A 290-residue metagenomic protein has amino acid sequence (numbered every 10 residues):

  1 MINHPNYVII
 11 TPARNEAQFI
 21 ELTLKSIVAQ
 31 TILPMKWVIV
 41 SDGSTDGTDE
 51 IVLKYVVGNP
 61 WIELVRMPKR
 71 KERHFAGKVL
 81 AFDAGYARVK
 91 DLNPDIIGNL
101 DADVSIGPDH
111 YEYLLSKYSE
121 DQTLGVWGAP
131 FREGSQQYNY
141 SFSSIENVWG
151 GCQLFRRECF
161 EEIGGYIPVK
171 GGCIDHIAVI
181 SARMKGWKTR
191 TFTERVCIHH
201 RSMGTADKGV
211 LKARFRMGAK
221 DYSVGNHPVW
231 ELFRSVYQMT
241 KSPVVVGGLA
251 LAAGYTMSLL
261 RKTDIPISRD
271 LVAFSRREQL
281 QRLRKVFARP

Functional and structural regions predicted by a protein language model:
K25-P34: Short, acidic, metal-binding catalytic loop of nucleotide-sugar glycosyltransferases
P34-G43, V65-M67: Short beta-strand/loop segment that forms part of the nucleotide-sugar
S41-E50, V104: A conserved acidic beta->alpha catalytic loop
E50-L80, A84-L92: Conserved donor nucleotide-binding strand/loop of the catalytic core
G85, N93-S105: Short beta-strand-to-loop acidic/aromatic patch adjacent to the donor-nucleotide binding site
D95, S105-Y140: Conserved donor NDP-sugar-binding/catalytic core segment of glycosyltransferases
W149-G164: Conserved nucleotide-sugar donor-binding and metal-coordinating catalytic region shared by glycosyltransferases
A213-P290: Non-catalytic, C-terminal membrane-associated alpha-helical segments of glycosyltransferases
